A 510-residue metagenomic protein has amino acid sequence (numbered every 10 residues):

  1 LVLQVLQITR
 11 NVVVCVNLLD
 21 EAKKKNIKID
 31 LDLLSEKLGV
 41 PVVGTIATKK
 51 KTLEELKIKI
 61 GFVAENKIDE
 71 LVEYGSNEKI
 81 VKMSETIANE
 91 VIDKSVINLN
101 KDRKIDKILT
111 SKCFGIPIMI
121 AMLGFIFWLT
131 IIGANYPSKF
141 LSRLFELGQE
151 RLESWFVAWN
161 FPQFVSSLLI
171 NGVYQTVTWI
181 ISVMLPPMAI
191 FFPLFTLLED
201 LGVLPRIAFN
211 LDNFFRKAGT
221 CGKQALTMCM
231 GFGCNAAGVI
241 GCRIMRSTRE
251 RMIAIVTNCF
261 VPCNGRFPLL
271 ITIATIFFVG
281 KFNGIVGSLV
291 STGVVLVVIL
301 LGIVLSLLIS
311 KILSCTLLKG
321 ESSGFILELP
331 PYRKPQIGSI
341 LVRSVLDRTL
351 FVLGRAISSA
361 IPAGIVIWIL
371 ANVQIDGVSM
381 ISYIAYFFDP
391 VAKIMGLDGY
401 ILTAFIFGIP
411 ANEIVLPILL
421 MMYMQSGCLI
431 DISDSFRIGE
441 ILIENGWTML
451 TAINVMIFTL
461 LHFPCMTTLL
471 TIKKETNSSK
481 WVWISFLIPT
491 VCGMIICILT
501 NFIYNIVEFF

Functional and structural regions predicted by a protein language model:
L1-V42, L269-I276: Conserved C-terminal guanine-recognition region of P-loop GTPase G domains, centered on the G4
A22-L71: Canonical P-loop GTPase G-domain recognition
A64-R103, S310-L353: Long, contiguous bundles of hydrophobic transmembrane helices that form the permeation core of multi-pass
I116-G124, W155-F156, N160, F164-L197 (+5 more regions): Core transmembrane alpha-helical segments of multi-pass membrane transporters/permeases
N135-T176, P193, A218, G238-A254 (+1 more regions): Extended, low-charge hydrophobic alpha-helical regions
L147-R151, W155, P205-A237, K319-S344 (+1 more regions): Juxtamembrane inter-helical linkers in multi-pass membrane proteins
F267-G293, T467-S478, L499-F509: Transmembrane helix-loop junctions at the membrane interface of multipass transporters and ion channels
S291-I309: Alpha-helical transmembrane segments
